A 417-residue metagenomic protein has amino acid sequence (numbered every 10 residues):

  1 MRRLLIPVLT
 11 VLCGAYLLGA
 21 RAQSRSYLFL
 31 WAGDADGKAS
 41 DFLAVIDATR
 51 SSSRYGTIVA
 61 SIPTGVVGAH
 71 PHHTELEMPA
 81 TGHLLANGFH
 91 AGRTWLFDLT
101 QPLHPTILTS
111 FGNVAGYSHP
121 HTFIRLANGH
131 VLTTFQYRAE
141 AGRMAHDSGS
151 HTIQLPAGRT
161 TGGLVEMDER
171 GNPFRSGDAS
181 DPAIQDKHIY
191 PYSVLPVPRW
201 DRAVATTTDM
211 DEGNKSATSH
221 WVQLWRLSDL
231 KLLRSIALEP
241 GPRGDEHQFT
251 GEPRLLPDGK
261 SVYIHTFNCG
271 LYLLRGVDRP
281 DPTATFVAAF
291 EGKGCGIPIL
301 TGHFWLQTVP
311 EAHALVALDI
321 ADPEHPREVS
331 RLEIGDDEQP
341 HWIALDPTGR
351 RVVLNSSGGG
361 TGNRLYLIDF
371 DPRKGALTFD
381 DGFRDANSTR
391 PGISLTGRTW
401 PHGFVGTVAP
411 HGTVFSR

Functional and structural regions predicted by a protein language model:
Q23-S24, P71-T81, H121-A127, R138 (+5 more regions): Structural signature of eukaryotic scaffold interfaces centered on beta-propeller domains
F29-G37, T133-T160, A205-W221, S356-P372: Short, conserved, GDST-rich strand-edge loop motifs in beta-rich repeat architectures
I46-R54, L96-P105, D168-F174, L224-L233 (+3 more regions): Short loop/turn segments immediately following beta-strands, especially the blade-tip and inter-blade linker loops
Y55-I124: Blade-loop segments of beta-propeller domains
T57-P71, T109-G116, F174-P191, L232-Q248 (+3 more regions): Surface-exposed loop and turn segments in beta-propeller and other repeat-based domains that flank or scaffold
L99-P198: Asp-box/WD-like beta-propeller blade repeats and closely related beta-sheet repeat scaffolds
Q185-L315: Beta-propeller domains
E291-L367: Loop/turn-rich, solvent-exposed surfaces of beta-rich toroidal or solenoidal domains
